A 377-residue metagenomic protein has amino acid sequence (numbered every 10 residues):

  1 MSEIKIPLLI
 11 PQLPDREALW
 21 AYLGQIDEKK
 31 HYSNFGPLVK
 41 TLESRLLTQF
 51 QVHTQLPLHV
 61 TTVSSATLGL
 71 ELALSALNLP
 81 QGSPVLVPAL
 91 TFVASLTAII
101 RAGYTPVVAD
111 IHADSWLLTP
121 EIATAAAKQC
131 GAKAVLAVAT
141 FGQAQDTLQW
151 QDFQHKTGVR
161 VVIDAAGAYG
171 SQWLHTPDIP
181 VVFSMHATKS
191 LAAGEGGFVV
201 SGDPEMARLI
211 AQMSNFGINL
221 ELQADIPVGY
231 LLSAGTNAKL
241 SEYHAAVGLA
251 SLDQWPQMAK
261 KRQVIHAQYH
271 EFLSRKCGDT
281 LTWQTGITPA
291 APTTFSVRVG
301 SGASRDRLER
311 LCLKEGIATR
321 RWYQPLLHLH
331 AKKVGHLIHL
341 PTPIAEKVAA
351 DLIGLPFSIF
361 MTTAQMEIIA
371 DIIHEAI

Functional and structural regions predicted by a protein language model:
M1-Y32, V159, Y230-L232, P356: N-terminal "arm"/small-domain region of PLP-dependent enzymes with the aminotransferase-like
K5, W20, P37-R45, Q49-V52 (+5 more regions): PLP-dependent aminotransferase class I/II
G36-P84, A98-R101, V108: Phosphate-binding glycine-rich loop
T62, V87, V108, V199 (+1 more regions): Conserved SAM-binding loop
E71-C130, A134, C312: Conserved PLP-anchoring active-site segment centered on the Schiff-base-forming lysine
I99, F153-Q154, L273, C312: A generic structural signal for well-ordered alpha-helical segments
D114-A193, F198-V200, E205: Active-site phosphate-binding strand-loop segment of PLP-dependent enzymes
